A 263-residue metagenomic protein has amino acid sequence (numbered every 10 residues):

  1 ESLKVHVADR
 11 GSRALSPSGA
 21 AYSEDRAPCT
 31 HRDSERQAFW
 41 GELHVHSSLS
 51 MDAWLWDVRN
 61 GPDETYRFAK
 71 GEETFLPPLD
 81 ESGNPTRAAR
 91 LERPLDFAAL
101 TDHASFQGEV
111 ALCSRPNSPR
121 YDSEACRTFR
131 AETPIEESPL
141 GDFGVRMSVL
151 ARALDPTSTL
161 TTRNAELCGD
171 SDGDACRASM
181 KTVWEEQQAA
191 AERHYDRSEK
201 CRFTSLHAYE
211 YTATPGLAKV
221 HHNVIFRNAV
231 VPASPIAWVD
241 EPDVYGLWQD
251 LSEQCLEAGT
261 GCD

Functional and structural regions predicted by a protein language model:
S2-D263: Extended, charged catalytic domains and RNA/DNA-binding interfaces, predominantly in divalent-metal-using enzymes
